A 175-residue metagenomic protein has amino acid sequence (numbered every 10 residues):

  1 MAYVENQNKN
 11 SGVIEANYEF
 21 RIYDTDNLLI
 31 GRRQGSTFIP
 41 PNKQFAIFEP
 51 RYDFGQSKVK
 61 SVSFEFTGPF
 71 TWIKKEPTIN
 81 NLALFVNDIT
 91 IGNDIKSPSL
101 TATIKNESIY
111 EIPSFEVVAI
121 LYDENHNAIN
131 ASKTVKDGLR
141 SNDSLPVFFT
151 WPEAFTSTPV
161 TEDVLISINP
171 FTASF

Functional and structural regions predicted by a protein language model:
M1-N6, G12-N17, R21-R51, N127-T158 (+1 more regions): A cross-kingdom feature marking solvent-exposed beta-strand/loop segments within repeated, beta-rich binding/scaffold
M1-S11, P69-A131: Surface-exposed interaction/gating patches
Y3-E5, E19-R21, P50, E65 (+4 more regions): Residue-level recognition of well-ordered beta-strand positions that form the cores of beta-sheet-rich folds across
L28-L29, L82-L84, L100, L121 (+3 more regions): Generic detector of leucine side chains in alpha-helical contexts
F38, A46-N93, N130-K133, F148-F175: Terminal connector regions
N42, S63, I112-S114: Short N-terminal helix-initiation segments at or just after the protein's N-terminus
S57-V59, S114, S144: Extracellular Ig-like/FN3 beta-sandwich strand-entry sites
